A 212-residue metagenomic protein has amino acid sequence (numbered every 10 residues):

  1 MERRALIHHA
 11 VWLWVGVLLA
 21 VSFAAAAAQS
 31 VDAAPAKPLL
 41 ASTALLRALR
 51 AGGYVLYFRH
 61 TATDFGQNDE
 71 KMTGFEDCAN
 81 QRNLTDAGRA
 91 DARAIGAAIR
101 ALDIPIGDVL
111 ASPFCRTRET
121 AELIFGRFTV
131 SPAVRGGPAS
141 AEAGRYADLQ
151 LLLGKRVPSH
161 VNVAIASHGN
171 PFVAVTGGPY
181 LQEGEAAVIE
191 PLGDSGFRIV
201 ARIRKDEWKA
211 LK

Functional and structural regions predicted by a protein language model:
R3-I7, W12: N-terminal export leaders
L18-A26: C-terminal segment of classical bacterial N-terminal signal peptides
Q29-P132, G137-A141, G178-K212: Active-site-proximal alpha-helix that buttresses catalytic centers in soluble enzyme cores
G53-V55, S159-S167: Generic beta-sheet signal
A98-A101, L151-K155: A generic secondary-structure signal
V134-E142, Y146-G154: All-alpha RGS (Regulator of G-protein Signaling) helical domain and cognate RGS-like helical scaffolds
K155-V161, L192-D194: A short, structured loop/turn motif at beta-sheet edges
